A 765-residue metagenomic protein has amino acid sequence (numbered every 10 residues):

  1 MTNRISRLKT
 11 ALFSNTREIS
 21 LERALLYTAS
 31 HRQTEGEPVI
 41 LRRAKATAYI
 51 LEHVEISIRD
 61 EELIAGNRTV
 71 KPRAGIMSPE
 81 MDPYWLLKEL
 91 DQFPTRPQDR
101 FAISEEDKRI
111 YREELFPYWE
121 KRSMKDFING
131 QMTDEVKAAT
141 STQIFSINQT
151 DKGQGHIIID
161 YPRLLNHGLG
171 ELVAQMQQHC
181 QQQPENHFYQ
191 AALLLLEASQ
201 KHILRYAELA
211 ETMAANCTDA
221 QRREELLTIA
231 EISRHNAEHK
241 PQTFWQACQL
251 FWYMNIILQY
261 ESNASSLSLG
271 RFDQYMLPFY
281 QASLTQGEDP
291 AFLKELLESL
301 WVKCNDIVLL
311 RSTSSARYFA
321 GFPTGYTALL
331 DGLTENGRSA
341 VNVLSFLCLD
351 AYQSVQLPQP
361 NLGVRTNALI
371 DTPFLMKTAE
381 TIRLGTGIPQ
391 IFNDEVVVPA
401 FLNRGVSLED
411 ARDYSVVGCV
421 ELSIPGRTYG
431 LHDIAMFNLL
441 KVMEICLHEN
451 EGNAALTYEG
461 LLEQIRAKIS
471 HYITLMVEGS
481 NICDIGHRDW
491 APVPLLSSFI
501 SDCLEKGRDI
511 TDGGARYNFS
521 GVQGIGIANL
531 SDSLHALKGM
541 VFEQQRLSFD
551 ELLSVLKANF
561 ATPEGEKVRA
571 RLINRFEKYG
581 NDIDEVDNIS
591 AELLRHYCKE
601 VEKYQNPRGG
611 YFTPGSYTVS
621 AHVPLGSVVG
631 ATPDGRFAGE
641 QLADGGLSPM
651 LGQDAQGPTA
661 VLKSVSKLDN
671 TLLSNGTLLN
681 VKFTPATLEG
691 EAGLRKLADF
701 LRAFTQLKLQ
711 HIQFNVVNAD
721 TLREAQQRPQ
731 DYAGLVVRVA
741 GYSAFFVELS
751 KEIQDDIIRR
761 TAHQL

Functional and structural regions predicted by a protein language model:
T2-Y189, E225-T228, I232-L765: Conserved catalytic cores of very large enzyme subunits
Q190-K201: Extended non-globular scaffold/tether segments
I203-E211, D273-L277: Extended amphipathic alpha-helical scaffold segments
A214-Q221: A conserved hydrophobic secondary-structure block that centers on an alpha-helix together with its immediately flanking
